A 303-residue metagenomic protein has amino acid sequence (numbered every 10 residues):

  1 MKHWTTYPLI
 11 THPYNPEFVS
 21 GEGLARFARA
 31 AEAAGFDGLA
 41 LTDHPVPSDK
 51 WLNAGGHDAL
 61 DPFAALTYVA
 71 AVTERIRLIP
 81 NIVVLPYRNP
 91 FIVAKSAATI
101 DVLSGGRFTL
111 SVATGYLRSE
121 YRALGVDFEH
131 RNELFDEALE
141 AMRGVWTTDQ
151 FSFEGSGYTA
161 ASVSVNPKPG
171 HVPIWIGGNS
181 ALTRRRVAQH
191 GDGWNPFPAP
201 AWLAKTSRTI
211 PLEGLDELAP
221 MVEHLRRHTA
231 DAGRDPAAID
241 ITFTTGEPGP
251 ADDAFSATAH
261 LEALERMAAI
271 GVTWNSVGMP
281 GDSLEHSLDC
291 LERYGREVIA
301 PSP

Functional and structural regions predicted by a protein language model:
M1-P303: Active-site-adjacent structural elements that line small-molecule/cofactor binding pockets in enzymes
